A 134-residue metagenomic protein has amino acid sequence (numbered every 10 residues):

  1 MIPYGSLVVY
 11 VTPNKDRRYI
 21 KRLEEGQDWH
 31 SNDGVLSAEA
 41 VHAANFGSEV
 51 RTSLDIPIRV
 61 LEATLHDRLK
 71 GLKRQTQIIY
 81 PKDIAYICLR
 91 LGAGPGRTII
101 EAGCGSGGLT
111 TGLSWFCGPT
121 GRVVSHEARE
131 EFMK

Functional and structural regions predicted by a protein language model:
M1-R59: N-terminal auxiliary segments of SAM/dcSAM-dependent transferases
G71-A85: Conserved SAM-binding loop and adjacent beta-strand
Q77-Y80, A102, S106: Short, conserved glycine- and acidic-residue-centered signature motifs in active-site or ligand-binding loops
L89-G94, W115-F116: Glycine-rich helix-loop-beta junction characteristic of Rossmann-like nucleotide cofactor-binding loops
G94-G105, V124: Conserved class I S-adenosyl-L-methionine
S106-P119: Conserved SAM-binding loop of SAM-dependent methyltransferases across substrates and taxa, primarily the Class I
H126-K134: S-adenosyl-L-methionine
